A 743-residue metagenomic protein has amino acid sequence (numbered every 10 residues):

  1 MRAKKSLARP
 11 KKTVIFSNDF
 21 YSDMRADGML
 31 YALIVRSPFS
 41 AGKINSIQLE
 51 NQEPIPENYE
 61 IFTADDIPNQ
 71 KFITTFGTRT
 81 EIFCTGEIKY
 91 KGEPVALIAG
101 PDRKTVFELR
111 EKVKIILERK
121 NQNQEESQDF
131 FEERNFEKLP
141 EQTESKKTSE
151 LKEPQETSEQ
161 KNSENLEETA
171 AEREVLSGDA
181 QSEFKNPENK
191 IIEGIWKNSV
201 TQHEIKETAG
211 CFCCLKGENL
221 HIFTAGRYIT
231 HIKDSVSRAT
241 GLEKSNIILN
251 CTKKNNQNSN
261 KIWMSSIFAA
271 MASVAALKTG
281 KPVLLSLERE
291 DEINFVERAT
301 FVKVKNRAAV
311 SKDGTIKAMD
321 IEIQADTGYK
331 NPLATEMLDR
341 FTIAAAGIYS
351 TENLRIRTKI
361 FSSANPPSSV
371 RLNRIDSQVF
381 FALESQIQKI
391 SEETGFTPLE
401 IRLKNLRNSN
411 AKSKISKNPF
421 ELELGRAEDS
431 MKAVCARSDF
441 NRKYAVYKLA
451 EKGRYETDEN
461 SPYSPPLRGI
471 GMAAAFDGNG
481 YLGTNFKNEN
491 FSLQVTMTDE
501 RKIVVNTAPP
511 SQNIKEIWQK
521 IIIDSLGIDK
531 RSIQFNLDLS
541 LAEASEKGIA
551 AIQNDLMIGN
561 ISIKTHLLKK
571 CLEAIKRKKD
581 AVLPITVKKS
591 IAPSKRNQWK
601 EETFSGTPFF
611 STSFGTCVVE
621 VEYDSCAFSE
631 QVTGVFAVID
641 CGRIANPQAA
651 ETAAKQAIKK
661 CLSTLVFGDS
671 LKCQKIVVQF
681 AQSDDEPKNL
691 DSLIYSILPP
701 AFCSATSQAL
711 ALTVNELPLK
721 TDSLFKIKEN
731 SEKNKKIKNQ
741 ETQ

Functional and structural regions predicted by a protein language model:
M1-E150, E156-D429, V446-Q743: Cofactor-binding beta-sheet edge motifs in enzyme active sites
V434: Divalent-cation
R437-S438: Short, basic alpha-helical nucleic acid-contact segments in DNA-binding proteins and DNA transaction factors
